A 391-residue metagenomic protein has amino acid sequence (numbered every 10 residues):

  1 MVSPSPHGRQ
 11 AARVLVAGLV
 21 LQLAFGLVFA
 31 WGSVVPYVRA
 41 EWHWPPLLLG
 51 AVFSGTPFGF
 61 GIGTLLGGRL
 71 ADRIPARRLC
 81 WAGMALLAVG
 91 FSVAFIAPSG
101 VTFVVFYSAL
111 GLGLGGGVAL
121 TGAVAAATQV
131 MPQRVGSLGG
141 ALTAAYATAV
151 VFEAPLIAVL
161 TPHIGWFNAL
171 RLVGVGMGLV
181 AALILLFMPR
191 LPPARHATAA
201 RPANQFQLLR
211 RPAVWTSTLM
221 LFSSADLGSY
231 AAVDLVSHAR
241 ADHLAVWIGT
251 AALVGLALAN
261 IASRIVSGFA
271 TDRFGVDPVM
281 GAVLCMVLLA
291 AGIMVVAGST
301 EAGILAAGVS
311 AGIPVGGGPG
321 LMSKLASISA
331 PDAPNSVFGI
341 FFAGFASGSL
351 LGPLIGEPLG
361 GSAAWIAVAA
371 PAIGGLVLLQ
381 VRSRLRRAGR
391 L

Functional and structural regions predicted by a protein language model:
G8-A30, R210-L227, V309: Pair of pore-lining "gating" transmembrane helices in MFS-fold secondary transporters
W31-V38, P212-G268: Extracytoplasmic gate region of multi-pass secondary transporters
I62-V101, T271-D277: Conserved MFS/SLC helix-loop-helix module at the cytosolic interface between two early adjacent transmembrane helices
T102-V118, F222, G303-G317: Hydrophobic core of transmembrane alpha-helices in multi-pass small-molecule transporters, especially MFS/SLC-type
Y107-A144: Cytoplasmic helix-loop-helix junction between adjacent transmembrane helices in 12-TM secondary transporters
A141, V315, D332-G361: A late C-terminal transmembrane helix in Major Facilitator Superfamily
L142-P192: Helix-loop-helix hairpin linking two adjacent transmembrane segments in secondary transporters
L256, N260, F274-M322: C-terminal transmembrane helical hairpin of 12-TM major facilitator-type secondary transporters
